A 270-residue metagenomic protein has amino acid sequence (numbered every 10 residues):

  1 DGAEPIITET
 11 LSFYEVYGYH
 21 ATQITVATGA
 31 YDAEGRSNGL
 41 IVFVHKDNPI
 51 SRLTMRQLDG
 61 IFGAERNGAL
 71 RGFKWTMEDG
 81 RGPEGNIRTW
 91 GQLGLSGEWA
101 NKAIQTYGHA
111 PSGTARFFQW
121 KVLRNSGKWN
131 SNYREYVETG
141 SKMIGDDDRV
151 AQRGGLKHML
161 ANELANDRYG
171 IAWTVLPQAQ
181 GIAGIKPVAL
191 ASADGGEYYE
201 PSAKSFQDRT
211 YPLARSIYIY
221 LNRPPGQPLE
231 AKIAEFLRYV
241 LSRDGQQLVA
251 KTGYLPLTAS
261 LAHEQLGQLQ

Functional and structural regions predicted by a protein language model:
D1-Q270: Flexible loop/hinge segments at secondary-structure junctions
